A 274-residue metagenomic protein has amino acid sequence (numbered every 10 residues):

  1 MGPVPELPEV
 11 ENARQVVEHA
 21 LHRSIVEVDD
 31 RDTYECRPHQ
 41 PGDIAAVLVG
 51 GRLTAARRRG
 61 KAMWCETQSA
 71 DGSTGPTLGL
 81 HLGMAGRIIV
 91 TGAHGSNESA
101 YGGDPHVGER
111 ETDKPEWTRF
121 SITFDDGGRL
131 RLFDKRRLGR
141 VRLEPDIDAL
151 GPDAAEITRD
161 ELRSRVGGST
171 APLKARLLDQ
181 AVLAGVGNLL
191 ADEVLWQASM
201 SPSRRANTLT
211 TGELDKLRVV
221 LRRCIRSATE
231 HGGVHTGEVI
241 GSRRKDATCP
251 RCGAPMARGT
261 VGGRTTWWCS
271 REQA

Functional and structural regions predicted by a protein language model:
M1-A274: Structured catalytic/nucleic-acid-binding cores of DNA maintenance enzymes
